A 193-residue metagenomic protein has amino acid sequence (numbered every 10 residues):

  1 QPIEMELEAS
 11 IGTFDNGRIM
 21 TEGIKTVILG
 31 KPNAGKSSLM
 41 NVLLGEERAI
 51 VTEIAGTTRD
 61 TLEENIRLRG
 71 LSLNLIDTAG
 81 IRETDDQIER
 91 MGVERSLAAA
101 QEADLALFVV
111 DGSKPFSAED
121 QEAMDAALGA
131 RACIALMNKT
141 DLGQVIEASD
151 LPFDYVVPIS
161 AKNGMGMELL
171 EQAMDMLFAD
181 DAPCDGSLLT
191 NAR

Functional and structural regions predicted by a protein language model:
Q1-L68, T84-D86, P115-R193: C-terminal-of-GTPase-core extension/linker across diverse P-loop GTPases
M5, L73-I76, Q101-A103: Short helix-loop-beta junction
L44, A79-G80, D104, D111-G112 (+1 more regions): Short glycine-/small-residue-rich Rossmann-like dinucleotide-binding loops
R67-L68, L75-I76, L97: Conserved N-terminal Rossmann-fold NAD(P) cofactor-binding segment
L71-L73, D104-L105, A132-I134: Loop/turn-to-beta-strand initiation segments
L71-N74, A79-E83, I88-M91: Noncatalytic alpha-helical scaffolds and linker/capping helices
L75, V109, L136: Generic enzyme active-site microenvironment
E89-S113: Inter-motif core of Ras-like GTPase G domains
